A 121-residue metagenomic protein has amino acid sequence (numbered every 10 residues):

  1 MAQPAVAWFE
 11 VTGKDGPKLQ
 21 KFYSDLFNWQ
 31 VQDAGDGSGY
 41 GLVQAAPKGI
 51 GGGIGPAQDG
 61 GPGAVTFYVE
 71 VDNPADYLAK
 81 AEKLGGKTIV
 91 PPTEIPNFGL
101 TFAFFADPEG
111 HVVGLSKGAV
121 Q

Functional and structural regions predicted by a protein language model:
M1-Q20, P47-G49, A64-F67, S116-Q121: N-terminal beta-strand motif that seeds the catalytic metal site of vicinal oxygen chelate
A2-A7, V11, Q32, L78-A79 (+1 more regions): Vicinal oxygen chelate
Y23: Catalytic core of tubulin tyrosine ligase-like
W29-G63, V112-K117: Conserved short beta-strand elements that form part of the metal-binding/catalytic scaffold of enzyme active sites
L42, Y68, F102-F104: Conserved hydrophobic/aromatic beta-strand scaffold that supports enzyme active sites
G61-K87: Mid-chain, well-packed structural core segment of small domains
